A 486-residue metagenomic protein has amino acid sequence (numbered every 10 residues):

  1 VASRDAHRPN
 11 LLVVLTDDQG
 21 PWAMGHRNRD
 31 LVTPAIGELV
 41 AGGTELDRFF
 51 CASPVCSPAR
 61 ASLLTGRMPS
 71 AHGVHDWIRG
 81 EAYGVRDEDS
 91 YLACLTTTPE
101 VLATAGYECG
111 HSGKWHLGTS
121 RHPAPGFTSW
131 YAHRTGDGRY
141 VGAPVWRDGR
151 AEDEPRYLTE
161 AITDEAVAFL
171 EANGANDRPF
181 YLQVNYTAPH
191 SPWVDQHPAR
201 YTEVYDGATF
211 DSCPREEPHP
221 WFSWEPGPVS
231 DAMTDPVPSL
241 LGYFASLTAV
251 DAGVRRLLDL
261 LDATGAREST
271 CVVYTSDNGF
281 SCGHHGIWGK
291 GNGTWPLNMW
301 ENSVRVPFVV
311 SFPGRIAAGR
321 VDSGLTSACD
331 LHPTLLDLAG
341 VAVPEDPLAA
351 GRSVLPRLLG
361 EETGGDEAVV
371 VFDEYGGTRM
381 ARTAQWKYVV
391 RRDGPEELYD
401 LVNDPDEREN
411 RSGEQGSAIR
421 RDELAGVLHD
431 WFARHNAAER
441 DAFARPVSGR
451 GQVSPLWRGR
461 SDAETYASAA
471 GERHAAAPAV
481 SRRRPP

Functional and structural regions predicted by a protein language model:
S3-P9, T16-L31, P54, R134-A161 (+8 more regions): Active-site-proximal cap/lid insertion segments
L12, T16, I36-A41, L64 (+14 more regions): Non-transmembrane alpha-helical segments in soluble domains of secreted/periplasmic/extracellular proteins
V13-T16, G20-G110, S129, T135-G136 (+1 more regions): Active-site segment of extracytoplasmic enzymes that catalyze sulfate/phosphate-ester chemistry
G25-V32, T44-R67, H75, H111-H122 (+6 more regions): Short, solvent-exposed turn/loop segments enriched in Gly/Ser/Thr/Pro and often Arg
T33-P34, L63, K114, P123 (+6 more regions): Polar, surface-exposed loop/tail segments that function as active-site lids or cofactor/substrate-recognition elements
P125-G126, V167, A384: Short, structured coil segments at secondary-structure junctions
F312, A381-A384, R391, L401: Active-site beta-strand termini and strand-to-loop segments that position acidic
D404: Intrinsically disordered, low-complexity polar regions and short flexible loop motifs
